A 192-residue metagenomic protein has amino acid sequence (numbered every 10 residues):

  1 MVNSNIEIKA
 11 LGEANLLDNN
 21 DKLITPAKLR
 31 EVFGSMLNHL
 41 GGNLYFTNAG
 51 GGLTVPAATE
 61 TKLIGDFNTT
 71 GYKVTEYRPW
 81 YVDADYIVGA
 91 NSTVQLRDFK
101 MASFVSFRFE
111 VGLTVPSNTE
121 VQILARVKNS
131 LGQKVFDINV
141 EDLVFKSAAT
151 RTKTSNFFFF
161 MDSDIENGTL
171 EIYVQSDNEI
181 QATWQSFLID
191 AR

Functional and structural regions predicted by a protein language model:
M1-L40: Extracellular "spike/adhesin" assembly and maturation modules and analogous cytosolic coiled-coil scaffolds
I24-R30, N38-R192: Extracellular jelly-roll beta-sandwich "head" domains, especially the C-terminal globular C1q domain
